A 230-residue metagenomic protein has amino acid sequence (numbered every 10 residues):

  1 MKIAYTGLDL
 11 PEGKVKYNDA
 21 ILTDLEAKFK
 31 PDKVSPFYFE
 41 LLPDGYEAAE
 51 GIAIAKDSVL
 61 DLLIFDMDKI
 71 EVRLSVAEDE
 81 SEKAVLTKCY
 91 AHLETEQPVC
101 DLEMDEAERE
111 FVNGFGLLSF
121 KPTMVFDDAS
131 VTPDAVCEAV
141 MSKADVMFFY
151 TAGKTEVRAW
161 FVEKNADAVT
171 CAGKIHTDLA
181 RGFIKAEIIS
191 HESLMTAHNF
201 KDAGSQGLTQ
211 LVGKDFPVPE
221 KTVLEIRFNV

Functional and structural regions predicted by a protein language model:
M1-L10, V76-V230: C-terminal-of-GTPase-core extension/linker across diverse P-loop GTPases
M1-S58, L62: Conserved G1/Walker A P-loop phosphate-binding module
I21-L22, G45-E47, D57-I64, S75 (+3 more regions): Conserved nucleotide-binding/hydrolysis micro-motifs of P-loop NTPases
